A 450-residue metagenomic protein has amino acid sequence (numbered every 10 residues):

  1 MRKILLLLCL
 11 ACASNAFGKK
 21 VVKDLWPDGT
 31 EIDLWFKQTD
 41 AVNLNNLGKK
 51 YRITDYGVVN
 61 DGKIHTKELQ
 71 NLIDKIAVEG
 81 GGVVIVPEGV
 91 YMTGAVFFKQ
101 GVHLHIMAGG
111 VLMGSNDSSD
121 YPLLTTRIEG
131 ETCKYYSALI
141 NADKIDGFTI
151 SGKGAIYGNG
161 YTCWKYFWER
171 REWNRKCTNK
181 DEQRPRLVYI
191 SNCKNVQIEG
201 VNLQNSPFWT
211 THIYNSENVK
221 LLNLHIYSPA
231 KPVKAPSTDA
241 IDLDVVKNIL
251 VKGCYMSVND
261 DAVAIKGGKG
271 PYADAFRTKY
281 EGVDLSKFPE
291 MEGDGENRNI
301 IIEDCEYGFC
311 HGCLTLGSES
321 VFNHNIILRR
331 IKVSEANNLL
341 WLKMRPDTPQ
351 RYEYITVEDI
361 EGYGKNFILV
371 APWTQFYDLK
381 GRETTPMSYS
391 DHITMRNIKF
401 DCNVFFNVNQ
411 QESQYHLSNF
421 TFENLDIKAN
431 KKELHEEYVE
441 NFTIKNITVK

Functional and structural regions predicted by a protein language model:
R2-L5, C9-C12, A16-I85, V90-H103 (+10 more regions): Extracellular "leader-to-stem" segments immediately downstream of a signal peptide or signal-anchor in secreted/lumenal
K63-K67, N192, E296, F322 (+1 more regions): Conserved phosphate-coordination/catalytic loops
I73-A77, M92-Q100, S115, G200 (+8 more regions): Short, T/G/N/S-enriched strand-turn elements that build extracellular solenoid repeat scaffolds
G81, G94-A95, S115-D117, N159-C163 (+9 more regions): Short glycine/acidic-rich loop motifs that flank beta-strands on beta-rich extracellular proteins
V90, N215-E217, G267-K269, S318-S320 (+3 more regions): Active-site-proximal loop/turn and secondary-structure-junction residues that shape catalytic pockets, frequently
A108-G109, D146-A155, K194-Q204, E217-A230 (+8 more regions): Right-handed parallel beta-helix
S206, G317-F322, K343-R351, Q411: Glycine-centered low-complexity coil/loop motifs and glycine-rich tracts, especially the flexible linkers
N338-F405, I427: C-terminal structural cap/anchor segments
